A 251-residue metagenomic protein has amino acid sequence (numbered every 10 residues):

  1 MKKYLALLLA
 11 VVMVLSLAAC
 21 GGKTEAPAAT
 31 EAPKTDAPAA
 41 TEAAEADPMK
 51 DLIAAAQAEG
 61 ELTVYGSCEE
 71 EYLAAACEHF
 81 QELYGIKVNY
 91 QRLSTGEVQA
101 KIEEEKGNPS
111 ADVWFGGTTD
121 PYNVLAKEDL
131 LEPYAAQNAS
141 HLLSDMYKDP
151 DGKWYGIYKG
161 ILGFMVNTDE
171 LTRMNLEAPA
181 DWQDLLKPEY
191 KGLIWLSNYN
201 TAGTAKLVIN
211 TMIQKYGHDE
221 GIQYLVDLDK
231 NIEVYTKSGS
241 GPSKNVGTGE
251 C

Functional and structural regions predicted by a protein language model:
M1-E59: Short, low-complexity disordered leader/linker segments with a strong preference for bacterial N-terminal type II
G60, Y84-V88: A generic structural motif
T63-C77, N89-E105, P109-E250: Extracytoplasmic ligand-binding site segments that recognize negatively charged/polar headgroups
A76-Y84: A short alpha-helix/helix-coil micro-patch that ends at or immediately precedes a cysteine
